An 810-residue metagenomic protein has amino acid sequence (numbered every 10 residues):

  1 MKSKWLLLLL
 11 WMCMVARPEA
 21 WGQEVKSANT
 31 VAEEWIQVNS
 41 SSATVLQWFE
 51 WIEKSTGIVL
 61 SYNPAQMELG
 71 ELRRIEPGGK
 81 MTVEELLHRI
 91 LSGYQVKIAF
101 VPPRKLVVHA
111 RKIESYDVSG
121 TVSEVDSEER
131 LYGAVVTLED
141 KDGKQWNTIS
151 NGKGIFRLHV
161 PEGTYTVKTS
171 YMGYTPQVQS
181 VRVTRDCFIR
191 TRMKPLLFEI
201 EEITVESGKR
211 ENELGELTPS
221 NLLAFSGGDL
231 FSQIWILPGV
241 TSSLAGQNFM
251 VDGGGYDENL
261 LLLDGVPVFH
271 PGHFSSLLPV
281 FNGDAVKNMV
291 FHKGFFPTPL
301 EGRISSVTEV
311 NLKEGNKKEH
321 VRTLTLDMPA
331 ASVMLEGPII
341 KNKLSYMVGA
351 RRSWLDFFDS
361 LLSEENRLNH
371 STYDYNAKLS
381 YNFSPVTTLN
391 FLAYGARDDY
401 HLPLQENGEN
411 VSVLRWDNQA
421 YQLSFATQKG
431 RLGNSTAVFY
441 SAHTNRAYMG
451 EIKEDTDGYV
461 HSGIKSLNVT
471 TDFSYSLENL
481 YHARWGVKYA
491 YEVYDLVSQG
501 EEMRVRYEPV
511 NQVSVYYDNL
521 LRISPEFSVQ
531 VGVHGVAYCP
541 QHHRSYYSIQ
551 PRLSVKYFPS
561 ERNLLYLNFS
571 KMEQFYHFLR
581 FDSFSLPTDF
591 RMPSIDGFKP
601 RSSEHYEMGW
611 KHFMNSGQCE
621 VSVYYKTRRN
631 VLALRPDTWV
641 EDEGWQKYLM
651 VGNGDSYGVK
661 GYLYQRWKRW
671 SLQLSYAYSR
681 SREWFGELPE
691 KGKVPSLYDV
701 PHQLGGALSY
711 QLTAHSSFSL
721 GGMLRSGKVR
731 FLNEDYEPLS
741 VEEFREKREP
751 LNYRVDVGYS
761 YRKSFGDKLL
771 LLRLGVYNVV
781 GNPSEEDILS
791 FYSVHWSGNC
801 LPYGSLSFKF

Functional and structural regions predicted by a protein language model:
Q23-S27, F49, Y94, V101-K141 (+3 more regions): Short, acidic, small-residue-rich periplasmic hinge/interaction motif at the N-terminus of Gram-negative outer-membrane
L91, N151, T175, R190 (+3 more regions): Periplasmic N-terminal accessory/gating domains of Gram-negative outer-membrane beta-barrel systems
E139-I155, H159: Short, acidic Ser/Thr/Gly-rich low-complexity loop/linker segments typical of extracellular and cell-surface proteins
I236, G408-F425, N563-L564, K571-R629 (+3 more regions): Outer-membrane beta-barrel signature, preferentially recognizing the C-terminal barrel domain of Gram-negative
L355-F357, T387-S466, G500-E508, L586-P587: Flexible loop and strand-edge segments within Gram-negative outer membrane beta-barrel domains
V460-D472, R506-Y516, K599, Q618-S675 (+3 more regions): Outer membrane beta-barrel strand-and-loop segments of large Gram-negative receptors, especially TonB-dependent
Y625-T627, L649-E734: Gram-negative outer-membrane beta-barrel transporters
R629, L724-Y736, R754, Y759-F810: C-terminal beta-signal and adjacent terminal beta-strands/loops of Gram-negative outer-membrane beta-barrel proteins
